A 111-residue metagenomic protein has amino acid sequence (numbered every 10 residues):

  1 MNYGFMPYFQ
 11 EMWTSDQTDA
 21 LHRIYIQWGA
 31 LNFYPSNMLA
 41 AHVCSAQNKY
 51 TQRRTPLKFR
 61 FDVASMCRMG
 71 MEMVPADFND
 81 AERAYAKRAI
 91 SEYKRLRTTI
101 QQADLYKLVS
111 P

Functional and structural regions predicted by a protein language model:
M1-A76: Glycan-recognition surfaces
M73-P111: Glycan-recognition and catalytic regions of carbohydrate-active enzymes
